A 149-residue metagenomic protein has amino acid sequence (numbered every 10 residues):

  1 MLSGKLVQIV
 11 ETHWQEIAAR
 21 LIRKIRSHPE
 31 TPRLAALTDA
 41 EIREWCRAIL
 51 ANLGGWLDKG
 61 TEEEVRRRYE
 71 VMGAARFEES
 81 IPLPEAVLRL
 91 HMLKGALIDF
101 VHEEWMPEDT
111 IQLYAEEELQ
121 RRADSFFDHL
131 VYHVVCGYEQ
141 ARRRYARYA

Functional and structural regions predicted by a protein language model:
L2, L6, V65-A149: Long, amphipathic alpha-helical coupling/dimerization segments that relay conformational signals between
L2-P84: N-terminal low-complexity or simple alpha-helical regulatory segments that function as activation/interaction modules
